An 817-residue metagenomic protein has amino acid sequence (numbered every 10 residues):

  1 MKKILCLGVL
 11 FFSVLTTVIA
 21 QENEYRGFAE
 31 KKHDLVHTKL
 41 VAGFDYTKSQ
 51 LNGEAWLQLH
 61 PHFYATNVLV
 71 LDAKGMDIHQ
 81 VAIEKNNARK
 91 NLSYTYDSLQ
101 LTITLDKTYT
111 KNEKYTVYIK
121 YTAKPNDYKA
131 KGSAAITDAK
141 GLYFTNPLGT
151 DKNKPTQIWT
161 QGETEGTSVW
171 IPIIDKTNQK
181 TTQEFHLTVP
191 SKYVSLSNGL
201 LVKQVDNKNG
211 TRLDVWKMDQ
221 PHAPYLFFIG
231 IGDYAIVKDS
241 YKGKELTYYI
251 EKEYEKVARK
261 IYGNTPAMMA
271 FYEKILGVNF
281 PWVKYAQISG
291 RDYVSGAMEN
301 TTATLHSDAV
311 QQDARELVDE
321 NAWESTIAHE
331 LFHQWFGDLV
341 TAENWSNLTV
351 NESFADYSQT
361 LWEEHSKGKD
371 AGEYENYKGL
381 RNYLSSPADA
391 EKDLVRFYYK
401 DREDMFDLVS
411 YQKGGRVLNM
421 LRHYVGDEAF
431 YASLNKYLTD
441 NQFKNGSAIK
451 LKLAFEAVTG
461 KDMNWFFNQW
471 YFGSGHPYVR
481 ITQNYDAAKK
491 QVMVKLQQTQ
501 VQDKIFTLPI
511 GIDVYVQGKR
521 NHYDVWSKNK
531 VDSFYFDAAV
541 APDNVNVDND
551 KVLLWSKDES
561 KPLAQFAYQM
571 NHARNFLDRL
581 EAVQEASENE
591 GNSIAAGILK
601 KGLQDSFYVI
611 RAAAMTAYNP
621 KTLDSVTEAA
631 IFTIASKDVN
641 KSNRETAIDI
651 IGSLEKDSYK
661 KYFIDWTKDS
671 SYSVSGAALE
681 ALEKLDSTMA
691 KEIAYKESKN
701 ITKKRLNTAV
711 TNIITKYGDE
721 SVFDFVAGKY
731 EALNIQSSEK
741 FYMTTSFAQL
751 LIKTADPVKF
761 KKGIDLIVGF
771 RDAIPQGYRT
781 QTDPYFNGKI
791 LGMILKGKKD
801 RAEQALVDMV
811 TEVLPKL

Functional and structural regions predicted by a protein language model:
M1-R26: Bacterial Sec-dependent N-terminal signal peptides
A20, A55, I78, L99-L101 (+3 more regions): Hydrophobic alpha-helical and helix-loop surface patches within well-folded domains that function as non-catalytic
A20-F280, L408, H423-V425, A432 (+2 more regions): Acidic/His-enriched low-complexity segments
V189, F332, N441-A629, T633 (+3 more regions): Non-catalytic accessory/interaction domains
K551-W555, D578-E590, K601, R611-L623 (+6 more regions): Structural detector for internal amphipathic alpha-helices that build alpha-solenoid repeat scaffolds
E559-Q569, G591-L603, T622-S636, K656-K668 (+4 more regions): Amphipathic alpha-helical scaffolding segments comprising HEAT/armadillo-like alpha-solenoid repeats
I764-I774, V810-K816: Amphipathic alpha-helical segments within extended alpha-helical solenoids and repeat-rich scaffolds in large
